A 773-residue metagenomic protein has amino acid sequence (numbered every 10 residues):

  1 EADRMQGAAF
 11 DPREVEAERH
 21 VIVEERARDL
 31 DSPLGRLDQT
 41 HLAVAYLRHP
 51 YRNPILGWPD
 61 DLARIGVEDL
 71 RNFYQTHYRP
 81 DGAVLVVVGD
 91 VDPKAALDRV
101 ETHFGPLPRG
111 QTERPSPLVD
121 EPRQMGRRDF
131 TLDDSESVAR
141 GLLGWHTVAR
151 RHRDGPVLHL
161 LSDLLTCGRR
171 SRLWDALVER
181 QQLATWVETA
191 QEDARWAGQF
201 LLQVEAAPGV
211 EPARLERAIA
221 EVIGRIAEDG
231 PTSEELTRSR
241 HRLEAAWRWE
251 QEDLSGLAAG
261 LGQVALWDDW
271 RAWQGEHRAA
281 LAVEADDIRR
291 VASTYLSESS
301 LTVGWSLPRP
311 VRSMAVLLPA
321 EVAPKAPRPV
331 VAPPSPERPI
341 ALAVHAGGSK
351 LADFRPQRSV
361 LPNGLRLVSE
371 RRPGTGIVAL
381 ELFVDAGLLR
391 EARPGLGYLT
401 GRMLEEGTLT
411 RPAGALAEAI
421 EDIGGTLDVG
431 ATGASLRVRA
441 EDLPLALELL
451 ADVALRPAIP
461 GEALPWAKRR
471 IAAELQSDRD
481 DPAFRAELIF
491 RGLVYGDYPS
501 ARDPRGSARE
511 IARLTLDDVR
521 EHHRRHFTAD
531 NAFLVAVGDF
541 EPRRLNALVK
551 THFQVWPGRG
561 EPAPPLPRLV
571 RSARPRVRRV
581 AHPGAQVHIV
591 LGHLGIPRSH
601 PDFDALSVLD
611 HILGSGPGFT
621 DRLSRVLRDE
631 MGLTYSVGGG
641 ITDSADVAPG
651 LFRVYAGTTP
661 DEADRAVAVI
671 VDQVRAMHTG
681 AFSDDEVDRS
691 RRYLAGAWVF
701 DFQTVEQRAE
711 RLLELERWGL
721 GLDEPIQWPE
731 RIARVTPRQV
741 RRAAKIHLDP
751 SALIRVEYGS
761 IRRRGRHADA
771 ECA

Functional and structural regions predicted by a protein language model:
E1, I22, H41, L70 (+27 more regions): Buried hydrophobic packing residues in well-ordered domains
E1-F73, V119-P122, G126-R128, E221 (+7 more regions): Acidic/histidine-enriched segments that form metal/cofactor-coordinating and catalytic pocket/exosite environments
V21-T40, V119-V138, A176-W186, A194 (+7 more regions): Short acidic/His-enriched helical or mixed secondary-structure segments at domain edges of catalytic enzymes and some
E25, A43-A83, P115-D120, F130 (+12 more regions): Histidine-acidic residue clusters that define the catalytic metal-binding segment of zinc metallopeptidase domains
D31, R52-L56, C167-L183, R195-W196 (+5 more regions): M16/MPP (pitrilysin/insulinase) zinc-metallopeptidase core fold and M16-derived inactive scaffolds
R71-H103, S300-L301, L488, L516-H552 (+2 more regions): Non-catalytic, conformational "gating/processing" segments within enzyme and secreted inhibitor domains
D92-D133, Q274-F383, E541-A581, R731 (+1 more regions): Proteolytic maturation boundary segments
L142-H146, L165-A206, L254, V590-L594 (+1 more regions): A structural supersecondary motif
